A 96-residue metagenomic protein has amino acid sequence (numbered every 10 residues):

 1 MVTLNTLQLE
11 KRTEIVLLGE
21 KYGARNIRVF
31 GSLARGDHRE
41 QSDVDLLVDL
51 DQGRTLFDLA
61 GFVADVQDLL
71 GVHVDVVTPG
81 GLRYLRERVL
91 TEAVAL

Functional and structural regions predicted by a protein language model:
M1-N26, R35-E40, D51-L96: Catalytic core of pol beta-like nucleotidyltransferases
V29: Conserved histidines in hydrophobic membrane contexts and catalytic metal-binding motifs
S32: N-terminal beta1-alpha1 ligand-phosphate binding loop
V48: Structural signature of FAD isoalloxazine-binding scaffolds in flavoprotein oxidoreductases
